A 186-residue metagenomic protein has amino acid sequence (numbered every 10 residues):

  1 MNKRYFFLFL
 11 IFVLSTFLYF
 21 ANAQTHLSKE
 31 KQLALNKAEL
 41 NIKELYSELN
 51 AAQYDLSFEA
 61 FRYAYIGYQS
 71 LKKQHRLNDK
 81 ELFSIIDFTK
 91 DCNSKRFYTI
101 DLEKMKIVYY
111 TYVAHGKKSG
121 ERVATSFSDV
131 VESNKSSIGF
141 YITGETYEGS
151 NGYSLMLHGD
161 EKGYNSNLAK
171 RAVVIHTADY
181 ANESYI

Functional and structural regions predicted by a protein language model:
M1-K29: Bacterial Sec-dependent N-terminal signal peptides
T25-I186: Cell wall/extracellular polymer interaction/catalysis modules
